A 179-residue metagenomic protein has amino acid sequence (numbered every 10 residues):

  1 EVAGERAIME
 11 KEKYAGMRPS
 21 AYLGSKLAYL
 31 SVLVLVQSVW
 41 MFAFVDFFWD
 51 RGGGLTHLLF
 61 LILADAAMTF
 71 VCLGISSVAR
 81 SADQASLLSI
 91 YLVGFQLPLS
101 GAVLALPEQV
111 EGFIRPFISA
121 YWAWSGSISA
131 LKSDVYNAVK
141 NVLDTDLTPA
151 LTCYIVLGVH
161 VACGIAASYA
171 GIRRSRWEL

Functional and structural regions predicted by a protein language model:
E1-L179: Membrane-spanning alpha-helical segments of multipass transporters and channels
